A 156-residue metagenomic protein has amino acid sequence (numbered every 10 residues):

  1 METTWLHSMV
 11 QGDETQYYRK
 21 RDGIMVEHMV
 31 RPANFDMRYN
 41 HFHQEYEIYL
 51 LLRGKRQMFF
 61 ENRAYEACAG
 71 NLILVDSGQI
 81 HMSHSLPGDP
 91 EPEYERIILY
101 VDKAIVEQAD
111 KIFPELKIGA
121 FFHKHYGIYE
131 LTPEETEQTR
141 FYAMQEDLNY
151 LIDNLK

Functional and structural regions predicted by a protein language model:
M1, M9, Y65, F121-K124 (+1 more regions): Generic hydrophobic, helix-prone segments enriched in Leu/Val/Ile
M1-D22, V26-H28: N-terminal low-complexity or simple alpha-helical regulatory segments that function as activation/interaction modules
H7, L51, V106, Y129-T132: Compositionally biased amphipathic helical and low-complexity segments enriched in hydrophobic
Y17, M29, G54, Y94 (+1 more regions): Intrinsically disordered, low-complexity sequence elements enriched in Ser/Thr/Gly/Pro
G23-H123: N-terminal regulatory/effector-sensing and dimerization cores that precede helix-turn-helix DNA-binding domains
P114-K156: Amphipathic alpha-helical segments enriched in hydrophobic/aromatic residues interleaved with Lys/Arg
